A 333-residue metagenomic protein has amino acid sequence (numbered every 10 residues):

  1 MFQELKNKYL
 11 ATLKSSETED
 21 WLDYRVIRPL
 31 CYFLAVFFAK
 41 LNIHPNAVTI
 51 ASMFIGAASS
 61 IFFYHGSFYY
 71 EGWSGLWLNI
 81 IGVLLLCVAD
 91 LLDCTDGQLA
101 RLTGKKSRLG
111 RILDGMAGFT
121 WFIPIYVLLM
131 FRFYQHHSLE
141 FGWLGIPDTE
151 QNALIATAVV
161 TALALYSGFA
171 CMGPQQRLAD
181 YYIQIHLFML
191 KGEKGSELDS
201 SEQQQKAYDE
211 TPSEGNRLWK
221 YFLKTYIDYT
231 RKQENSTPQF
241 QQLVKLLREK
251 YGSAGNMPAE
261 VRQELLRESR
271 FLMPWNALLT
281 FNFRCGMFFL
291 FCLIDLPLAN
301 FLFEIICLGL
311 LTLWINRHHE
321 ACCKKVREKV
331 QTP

Functional and structural regions predicted by a protein language model:
M1-L30, Y181-P333: C-terminal membrane-associated helical module and adjoining short loops/tails
K6-D23, I27-P29, F33-L41, D90-M130 (+2 more regions): Cytosolic-side membrane-entry/anchor segment at the start of a transmembrane helix
P45-L109, F122-Y126, E150, T157-A170: Membrane-embedded alpha-helical segments that form the functional core of polytopic membrane enzymes, especially those
P45-M53, D114-F122, M273-N282: Select subsegments of transmembrane alpha-helices in polytopic membrane proteins, especially boundary-proximal
F54, A58, L113-L128, K191-S201 (+1 more regions): Small-residue-rich segments of transmembrane alpha-helices in multi-pass membrane proteins, especially helix faces
G56, S60-Y64, I125-R132, C292 (+2 more regions): Structural signal for membrane-spanning alpha-helices in multi-pass inner-membrane proteins, emphasizing helix cores
Y64-S67, L92-C94, P174-L178, W314-K325: Juxtamembrane membrane-interface segments at transmembrane alpha-helix termini
M130, P147-H186: Alpha-helical transmembrane segments
